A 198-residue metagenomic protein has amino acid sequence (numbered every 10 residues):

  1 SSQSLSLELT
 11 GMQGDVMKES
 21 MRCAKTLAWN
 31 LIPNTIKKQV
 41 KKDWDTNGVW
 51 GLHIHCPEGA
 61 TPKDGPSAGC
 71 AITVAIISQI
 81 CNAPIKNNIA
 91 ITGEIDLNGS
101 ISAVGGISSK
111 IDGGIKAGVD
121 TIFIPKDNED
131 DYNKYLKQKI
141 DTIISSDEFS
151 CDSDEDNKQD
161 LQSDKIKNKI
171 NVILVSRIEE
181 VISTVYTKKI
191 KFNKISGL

Functional and structural regions predicted by a protein language model:
S1-L198: Peripheral, non-AAA+ core regions of ATP-driven protein-machinery
